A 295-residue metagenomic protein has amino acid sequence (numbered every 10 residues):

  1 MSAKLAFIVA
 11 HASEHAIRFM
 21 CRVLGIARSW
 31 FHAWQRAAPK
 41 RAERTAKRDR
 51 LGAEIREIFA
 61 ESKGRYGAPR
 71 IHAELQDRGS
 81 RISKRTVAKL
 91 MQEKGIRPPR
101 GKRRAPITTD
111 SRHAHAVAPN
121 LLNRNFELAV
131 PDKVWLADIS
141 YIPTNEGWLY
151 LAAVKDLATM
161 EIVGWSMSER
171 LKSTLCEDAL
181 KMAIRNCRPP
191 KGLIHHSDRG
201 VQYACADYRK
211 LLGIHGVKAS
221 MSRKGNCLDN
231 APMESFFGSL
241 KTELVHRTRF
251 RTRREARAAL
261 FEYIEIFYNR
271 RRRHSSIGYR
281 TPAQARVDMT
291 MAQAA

Functional and structural regions predicted by a protein language model:
M1-A295: Charged DNA-binding/catalytic regions of mobile-element recombinases
